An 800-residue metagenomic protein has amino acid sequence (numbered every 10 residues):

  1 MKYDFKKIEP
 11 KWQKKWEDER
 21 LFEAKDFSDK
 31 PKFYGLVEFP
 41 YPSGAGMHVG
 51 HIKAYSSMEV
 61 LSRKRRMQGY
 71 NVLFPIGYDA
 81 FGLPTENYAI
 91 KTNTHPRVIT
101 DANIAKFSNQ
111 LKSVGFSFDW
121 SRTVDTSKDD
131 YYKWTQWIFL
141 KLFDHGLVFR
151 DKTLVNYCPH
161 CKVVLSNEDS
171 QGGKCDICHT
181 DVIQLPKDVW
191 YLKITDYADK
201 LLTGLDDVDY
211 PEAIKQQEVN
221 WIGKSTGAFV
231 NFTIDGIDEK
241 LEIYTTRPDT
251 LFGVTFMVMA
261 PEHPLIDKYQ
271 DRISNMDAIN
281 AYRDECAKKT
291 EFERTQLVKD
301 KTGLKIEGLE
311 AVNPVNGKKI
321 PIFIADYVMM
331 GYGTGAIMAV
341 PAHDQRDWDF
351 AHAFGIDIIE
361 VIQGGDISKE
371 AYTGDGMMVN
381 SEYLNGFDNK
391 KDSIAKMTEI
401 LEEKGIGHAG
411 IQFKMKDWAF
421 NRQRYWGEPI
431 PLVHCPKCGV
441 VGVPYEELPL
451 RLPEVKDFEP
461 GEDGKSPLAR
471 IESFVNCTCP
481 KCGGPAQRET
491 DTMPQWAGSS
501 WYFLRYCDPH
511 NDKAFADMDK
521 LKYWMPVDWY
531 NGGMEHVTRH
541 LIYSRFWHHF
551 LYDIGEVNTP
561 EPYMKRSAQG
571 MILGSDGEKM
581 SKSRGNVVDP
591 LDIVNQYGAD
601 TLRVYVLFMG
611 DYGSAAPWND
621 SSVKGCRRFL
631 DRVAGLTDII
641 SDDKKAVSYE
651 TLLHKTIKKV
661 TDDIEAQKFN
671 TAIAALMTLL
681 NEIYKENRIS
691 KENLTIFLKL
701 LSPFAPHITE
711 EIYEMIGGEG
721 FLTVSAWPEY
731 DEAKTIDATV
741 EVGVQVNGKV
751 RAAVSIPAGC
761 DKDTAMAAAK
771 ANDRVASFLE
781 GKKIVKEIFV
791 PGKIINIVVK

Functional and structural regions predicted by a protein language model:
M1-L36, R66-P75, I99-K106, Y282-F323 (+1 more regions): Conserved oxyanion/phosphate-binding beta-strand-loop segments in alpha/beta enzyme cores
K2, K11, K15-E19, K91-L241 (+10 more regions): Residue patterns forming the tRNA-binding/recognition surfaces of aminoacyl-tRNA synthetases and related DALR
Y3, I8-Q13, V49, T135-Q363 (+7 more regions): NTP-handling and nucleic-acid-processing catalytic cores
K25-P96, T123-I138, T245-T246, N313-F350 (+1 more regions): N-terminal catalytic cores of NTP/NDP-binding nucleotidyl/phosphoryl-transfer enzymes
E38-M47, D119-V124, M329-I337, V379-Y383 (+9 more regions): Glycine- and acidic
R63-N71, K91-R97, N109, S113-S117 (+18 more regions): Secondary-structure transition/capping motifs at alpha-helix termini and the adjoining loop/turn into the next element
D79, D144-H160, T250, A409-C438 (+5 more regions): Helix-rich, typically C-terminal accessory recognition domains appended to large enzymatic cores
L309-V315, K319-Y332, V361, V475-S614: Alpha-helical recognition segments enriched in aromatics with Gly/Pro capping that present substrate-recognition
